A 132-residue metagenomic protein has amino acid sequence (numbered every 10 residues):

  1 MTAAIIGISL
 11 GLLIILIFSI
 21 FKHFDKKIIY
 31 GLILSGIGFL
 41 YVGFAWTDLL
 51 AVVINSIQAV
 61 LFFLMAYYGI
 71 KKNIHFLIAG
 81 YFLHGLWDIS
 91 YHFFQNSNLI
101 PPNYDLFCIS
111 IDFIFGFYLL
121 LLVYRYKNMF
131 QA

Functional and structural regions predicted by a protein language model:
M1-L10, L49-I57, L106: Structural signature of hydrophobic alpha-helical transmembrane segments
I6-H23: N-terminal signal-anchor/start-transfer transmembrane helix
L10-L13, L61-L64, S110-L122: Hydrophobic cores of alpha-helical transmembrane segments in multi-pass inner/ER membrane proteins, independent
L12-I15, S35-V42, I57-M65: Hydrophobic, membrane-inserted alpha-helices
F18-Y30, I70-K71, N128-A132: Membrane-interface helix-boundary motifs at transmembrane edges
F21-K26, F44-V52, Q95-P102: Membrane-interface helix caps and helix-loop-helix hairpins in membrane proteins
K27-G36, I54-Q58, L77-L83: Cytoplasmic-side transmembrane-helix entry/capping segments in multi-pass membrane proteins
L77-A79, I89-Y104: Membrane-helix boundary connector in multi-pass membrane proteins
